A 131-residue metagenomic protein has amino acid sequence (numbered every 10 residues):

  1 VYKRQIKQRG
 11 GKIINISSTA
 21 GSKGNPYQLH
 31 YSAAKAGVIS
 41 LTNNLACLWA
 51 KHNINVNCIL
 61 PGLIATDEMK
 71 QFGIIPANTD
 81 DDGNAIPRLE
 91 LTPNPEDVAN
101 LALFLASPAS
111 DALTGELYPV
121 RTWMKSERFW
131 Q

Functional and structural regions predicted by a protein language model:
K3, C47-K51, D111: Alpha-helical segment proximal to the catalytic Tyr-Lys
I6-K7, W49-K51, I64, A106: A short hydrophobic alpha-helix cap/turn motif
S18: Residue(s) in the substrate-gating loop at a strand-loop-helix junction that position the organic substrate next
K23-L29, K51-H52, E90: Active-site loop immediately N-terminal to the catalytic Tyr-X3-Lys motif of short-chain dehydrogenase/reductase
K23-P26, A102-L103, T114-Q131: Short C-terminal tail/terminal secondary-structure segment of NAD(P)H-dependent dehydrogenase/reductase domains
A34, T42: Active-site helix of classical SDR
K51, L63-R88, D97, E127-Q131: A glycine/serine/threonine-rich, flexible loop-to-helix segment that serves as the NAD(P) cofactor-binding "lid"
N55-P61, A65, A106, P119-R121: Conserved SDR Rossmann-fold cofactor-binding beta-strand/turn motif
